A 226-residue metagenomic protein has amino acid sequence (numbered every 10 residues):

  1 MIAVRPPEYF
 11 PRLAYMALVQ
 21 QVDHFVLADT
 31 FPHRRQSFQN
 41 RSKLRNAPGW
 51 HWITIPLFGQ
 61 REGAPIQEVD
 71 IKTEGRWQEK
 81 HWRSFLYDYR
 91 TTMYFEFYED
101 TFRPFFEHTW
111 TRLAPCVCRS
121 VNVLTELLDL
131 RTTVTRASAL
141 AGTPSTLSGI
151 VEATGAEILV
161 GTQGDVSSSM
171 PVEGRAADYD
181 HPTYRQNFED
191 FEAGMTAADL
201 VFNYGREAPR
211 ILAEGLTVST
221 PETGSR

Functional and structural regions predicted by a protein language model:
M1-R226: Residues lining hydrophobic/aromatic ligand-binding pockets adjacent to catalytic sites
